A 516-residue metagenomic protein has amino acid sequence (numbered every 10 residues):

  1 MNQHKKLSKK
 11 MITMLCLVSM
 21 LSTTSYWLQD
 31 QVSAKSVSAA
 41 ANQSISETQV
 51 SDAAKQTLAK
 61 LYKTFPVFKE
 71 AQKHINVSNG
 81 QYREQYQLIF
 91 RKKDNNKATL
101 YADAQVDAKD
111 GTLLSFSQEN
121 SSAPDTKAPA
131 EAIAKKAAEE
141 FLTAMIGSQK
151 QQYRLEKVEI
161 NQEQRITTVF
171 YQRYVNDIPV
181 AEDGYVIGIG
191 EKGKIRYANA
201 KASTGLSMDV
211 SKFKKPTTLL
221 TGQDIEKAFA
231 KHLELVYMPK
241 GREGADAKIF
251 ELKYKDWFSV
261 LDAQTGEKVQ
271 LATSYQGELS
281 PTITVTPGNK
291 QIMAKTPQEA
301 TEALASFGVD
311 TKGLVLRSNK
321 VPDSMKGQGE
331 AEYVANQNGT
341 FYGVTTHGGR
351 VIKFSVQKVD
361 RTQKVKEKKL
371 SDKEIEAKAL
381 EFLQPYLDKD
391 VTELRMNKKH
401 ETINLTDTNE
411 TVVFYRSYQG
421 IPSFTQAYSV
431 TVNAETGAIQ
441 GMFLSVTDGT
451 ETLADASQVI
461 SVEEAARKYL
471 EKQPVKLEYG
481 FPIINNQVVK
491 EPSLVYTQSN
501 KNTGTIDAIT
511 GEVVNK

Functional and structural regions predicted by a protein language model:
N2-K516: Long, terminal "pre-/pro-" and other extracytoplasmic accessory regions that lie outside the mature folded/catalytic
